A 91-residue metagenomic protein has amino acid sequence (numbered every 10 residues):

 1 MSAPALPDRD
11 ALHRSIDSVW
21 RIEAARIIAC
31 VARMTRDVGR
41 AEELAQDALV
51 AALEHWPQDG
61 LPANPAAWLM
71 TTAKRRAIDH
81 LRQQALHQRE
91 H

Functional and structural regions predicted by a protein language model:
S2-A3, Q46: Active-site-adjacent bridging/hinge elements
P4-A29, G39-E42: A short, charge-rich alpha-helical start-of-domain segment used by transcription regulators
I27, V31, L69, A73-L81: Hydrophobic-face residues of short alpha-helical interaction/recognition segments
V31, T35, W56-G60, A77: Short amphipathic alpha-helical interaction patches enriched in hydrophobic/aromatic residues with interspersed Lys/Arg
A41-A52, L69-T72: Short, small-hydrophobic-rich alpha-helical interface motif
D47-P65, Q83-A85: Sigma70-family region 2
H80-H91: Short, basic/polar amphipathic helix motif occurring as a linker/hinge flanking DNA-binding modules in transcription
